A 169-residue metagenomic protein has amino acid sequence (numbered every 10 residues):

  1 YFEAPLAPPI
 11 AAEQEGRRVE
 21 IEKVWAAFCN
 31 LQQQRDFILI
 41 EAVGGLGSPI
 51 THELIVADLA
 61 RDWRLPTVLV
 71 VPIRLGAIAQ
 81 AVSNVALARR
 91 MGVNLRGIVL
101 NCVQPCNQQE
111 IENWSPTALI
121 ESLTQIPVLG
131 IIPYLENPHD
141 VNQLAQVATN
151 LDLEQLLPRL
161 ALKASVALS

Functional and structural regions predicted by a protein language model:
Y1-R61, I73-L87, I131-A145: ATP-dependent carboxylate-amine ligase catalytic core
K23-F28, D62, L153-L162: Short alpha-helical interface patches
L39-E41, V68-V70, V99: Structural motif
W63-P66, V93-N94: Short glycine-/polar-rich loops that comprise or flank the Walker A/P-loop and associated switch/sensor motifs
A86-S169: C-terminal lobe/tail of nucleotide-utilizing enzymes
